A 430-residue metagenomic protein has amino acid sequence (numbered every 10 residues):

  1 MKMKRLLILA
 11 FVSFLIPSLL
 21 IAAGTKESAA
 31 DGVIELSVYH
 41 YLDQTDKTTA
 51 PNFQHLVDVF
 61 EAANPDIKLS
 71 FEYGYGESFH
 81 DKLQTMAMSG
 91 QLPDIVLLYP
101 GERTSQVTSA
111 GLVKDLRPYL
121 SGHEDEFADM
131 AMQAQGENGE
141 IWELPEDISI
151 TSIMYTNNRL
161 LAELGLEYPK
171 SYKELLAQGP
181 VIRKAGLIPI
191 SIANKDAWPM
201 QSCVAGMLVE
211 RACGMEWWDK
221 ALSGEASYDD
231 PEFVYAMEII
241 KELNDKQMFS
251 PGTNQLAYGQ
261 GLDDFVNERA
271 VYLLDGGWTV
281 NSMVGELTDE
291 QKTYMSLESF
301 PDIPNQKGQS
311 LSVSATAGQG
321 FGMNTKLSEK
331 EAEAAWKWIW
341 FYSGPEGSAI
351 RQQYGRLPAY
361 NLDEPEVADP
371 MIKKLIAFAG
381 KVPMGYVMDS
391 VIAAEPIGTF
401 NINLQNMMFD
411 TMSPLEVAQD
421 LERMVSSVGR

Functional and structural regions predicted by a protein language model:
L20-A110, Y168, D289, K330 (+5 more regions): Conserved N-terminal structural module of periplasmic/extracytoplasmic solute-binding proteins
D58-A63, K68, E163-L164, K246 (+1 more regions): Extracytoplasmic/periplasmic substrate-recognition and gating elements
Y75, Y99-S152, E167, L176 (+4 more regions): Hinge/lid segment of periplasmic solute-binding proteins
P93-D94, E124-R159, I188-S191, K307-S314 (+1 more regions): A structural signal for short loop-to-beta-strand junctions that line the ligand-binding cleft of periplasmic/secreted
D115-D129, Q133, R211-Y235, E286-E290 (+3 more regions): Short, solvent-exposed loop/beta-turn-alpha elements that line the ligand-binding surface or hinge of extracytoplasmic
W142-E146, S152, L176-E225: Extracytoplasmic/periplasmic solute-binding protein
A162, G186, P345-A349, P358-P365 (+1 more regions): Conserved C-terminal helix/tail region of periplasmic/extracytoplasmic solute-binding proteins
G179-V181, L222-T253: Glycine-centered hinge/linker elements that transmit conformational signals in sensory and ligand-binding systems
